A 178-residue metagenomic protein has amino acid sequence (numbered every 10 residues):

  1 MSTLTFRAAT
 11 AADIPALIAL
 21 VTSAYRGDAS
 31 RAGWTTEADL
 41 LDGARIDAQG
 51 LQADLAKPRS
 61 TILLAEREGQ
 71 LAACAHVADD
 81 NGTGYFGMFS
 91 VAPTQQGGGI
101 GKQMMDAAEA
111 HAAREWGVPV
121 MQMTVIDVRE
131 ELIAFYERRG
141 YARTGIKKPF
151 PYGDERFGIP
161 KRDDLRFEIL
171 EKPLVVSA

Functional and structural regions predicted by a protein language model:
M1-P15, E168-A178: Conserved N-terminal entry element of GNAT/NAT acetyltransferase domains
A19-L51: Conserved GNAT-fold acetyl-CoA-binding loop/helix
I46-L63, D163-R166: A short helix-loop-beta-strand connector motif used in the catalytic cores of GNAT acetyltransferases and, in some
L64, Q70-A78, Y85-S90: Conserved beta-strand in the GNAT
D79, A92-T94, G98, D127-V128: Active-site acidic-Proline motif in GNAT/NAT acetyltransferases
V91, G97-A110, R138: Conserved acetyl-CoA-binding loop-helix of GNAT-fold acetyltransferases
Q103-V120, A142: Conserved acyl-CoA
P119-A134, R138-A178: C-terminal "cap" of GNAT-fold acetyltransferases
